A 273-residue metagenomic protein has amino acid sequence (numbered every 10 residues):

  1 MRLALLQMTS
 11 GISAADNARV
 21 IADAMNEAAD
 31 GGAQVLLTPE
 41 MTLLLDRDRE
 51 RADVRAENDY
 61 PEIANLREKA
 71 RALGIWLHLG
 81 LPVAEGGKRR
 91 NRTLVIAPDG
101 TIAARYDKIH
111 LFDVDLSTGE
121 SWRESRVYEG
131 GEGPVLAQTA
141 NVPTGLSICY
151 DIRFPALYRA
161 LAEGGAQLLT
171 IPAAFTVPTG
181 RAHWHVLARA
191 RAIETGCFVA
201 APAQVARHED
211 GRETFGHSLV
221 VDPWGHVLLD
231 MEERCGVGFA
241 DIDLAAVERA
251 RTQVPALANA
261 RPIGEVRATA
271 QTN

Functional and structural regions predicted by a protein language model:
M1-I12, L37, R92, R105 (+2 more regions): Active-site-proximal beta-strand elements of phosphoester/diester hydrolases
L6, Y106, A137, P202 (+2 more regions): Hydrophobic residues at beta-strand termini and immediately following loops that shape nucleotide-binding pockets
M8-T9, M41, P82, D107-I109 (+2 more regions): Active-site beta-loop-alpha junctions enriched in small/polar residues
A14-A15, A22-D99, A103-D107, T176-C197: Cys-nucleophile CN-hydrolase/nitrilase-fold catalytic domain and related Cys-dependent amidase chemistry that acts on
N58-H78, P143, I152-G238: CN hydrolase (nitrilase-like) catalytic-core segments centered on the catalytic cysteine and neighboring Lys/Glu
L79-L81, R92-V95, V135-A137, S218-V220 (+1 more regions): Short beta-strand scaffold segments in enzyme catalytic cores
A84-G164, V177-G180, V186, Q253-A256: Active-site catalytic loop in hydrolytic enzyme cores
A245-N273: A short C-terminal boundary segment appended to hydrolase-like catalytic domains
